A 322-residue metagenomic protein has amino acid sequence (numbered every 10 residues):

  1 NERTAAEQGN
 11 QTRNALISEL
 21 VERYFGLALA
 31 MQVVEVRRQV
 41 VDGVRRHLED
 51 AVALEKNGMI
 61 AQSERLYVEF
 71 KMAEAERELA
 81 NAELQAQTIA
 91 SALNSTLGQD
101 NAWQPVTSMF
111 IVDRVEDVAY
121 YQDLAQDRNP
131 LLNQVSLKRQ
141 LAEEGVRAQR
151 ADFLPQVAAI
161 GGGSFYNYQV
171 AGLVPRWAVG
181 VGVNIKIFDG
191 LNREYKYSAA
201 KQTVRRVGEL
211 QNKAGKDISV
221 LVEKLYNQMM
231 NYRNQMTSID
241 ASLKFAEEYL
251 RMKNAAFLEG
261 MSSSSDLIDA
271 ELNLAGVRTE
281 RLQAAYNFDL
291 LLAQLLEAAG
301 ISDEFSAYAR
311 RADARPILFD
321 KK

Functional and structural regions predicted by a protein language model:
N1-R13, M31, N133, D152-W177 (+2 more regions): Small/polar (Gly/Ser/Thr/Ala-rich) solvent-exposed segments that form structured loops/beta-strands/short helices used
E7-G9, R13-Q126, L225-Q228, Y232 (+2 more regions): Periplasmic alpha-helical coiled-coil/stalk elements that build and connect Gram-negative outer-membrane
T12, L16-E35, R46, A53 (+4 more regions): Amphipathic alpha-helical coiled-coil segments
I17, G98, L154, R176 (+2 more regions): ATP/adenylate-binding site constellation spanning eukaryotic-like Ser/Thr protein kinases, ABC-transporter
Y24, A158, G180-G182, Y226: Membrane-embedded beta-strand positions in outer-membrane beta-barrel channels/transporters
G58, G98-Q99, G260, A299-I301: Short helix-capping/hinge motifs at transmembrane helix termini and TM-loop junctions
I60, R65, E69, Q99-G162 (+1 more regions): Amphipathic alpha-helical coiled-coil scaffold segments and their short linker/junction regions
E280-K322: Acidic, low-complexity, intrinsically disordered peripheral segments
